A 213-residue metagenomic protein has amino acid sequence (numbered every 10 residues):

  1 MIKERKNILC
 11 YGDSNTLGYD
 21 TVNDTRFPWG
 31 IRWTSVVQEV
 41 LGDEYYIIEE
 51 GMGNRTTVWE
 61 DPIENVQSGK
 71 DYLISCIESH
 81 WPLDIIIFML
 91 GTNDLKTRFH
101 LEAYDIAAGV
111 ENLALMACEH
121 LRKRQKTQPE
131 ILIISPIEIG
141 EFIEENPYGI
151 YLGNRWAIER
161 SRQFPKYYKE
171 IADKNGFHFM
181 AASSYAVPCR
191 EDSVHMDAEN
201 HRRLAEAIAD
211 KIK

Functional and structural regions predicted by a protein language model:
M1-M52, V58-I63, C76-E78, I86 (+3 more regions): Serine-esterase "nucleophile elbow" of acetyl-processing enzymes
I2-E4, V66-K213: Alpha-helical cap/lid subdomain in secreted, periplasmic, or secretory-pathway luminal O-acyl-processing enzymes
T56-V58, C189-R190: Short secondary-structure boundary/hinge segments and terminal tails
